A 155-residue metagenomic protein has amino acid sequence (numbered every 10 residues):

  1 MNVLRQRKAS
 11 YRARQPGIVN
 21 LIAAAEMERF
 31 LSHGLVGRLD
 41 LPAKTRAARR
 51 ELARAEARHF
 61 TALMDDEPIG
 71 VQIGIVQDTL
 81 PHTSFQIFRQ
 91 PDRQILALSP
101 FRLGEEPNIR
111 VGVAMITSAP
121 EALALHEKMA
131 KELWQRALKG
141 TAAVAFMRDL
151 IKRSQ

Functional and structural regions predicted by a protein language model:
M1-S154: Hydrophobic protein-protein interaction segments
